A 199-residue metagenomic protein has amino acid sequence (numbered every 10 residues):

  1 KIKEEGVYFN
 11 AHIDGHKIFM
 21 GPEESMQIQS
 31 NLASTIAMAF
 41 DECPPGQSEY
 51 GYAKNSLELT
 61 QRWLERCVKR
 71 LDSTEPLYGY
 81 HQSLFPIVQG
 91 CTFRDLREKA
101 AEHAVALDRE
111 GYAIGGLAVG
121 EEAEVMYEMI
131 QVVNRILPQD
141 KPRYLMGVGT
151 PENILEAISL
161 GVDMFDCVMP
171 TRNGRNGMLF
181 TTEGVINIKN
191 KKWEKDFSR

Functional and structural regions predicted by a protein language model:
K1-L77, I186, N190-E194: Non-catalytic, usually N-terminal nucleic-acid engagement modules in DNA/RNA processing proteins
E58-Q61, R70, T74, G79-S198: Glycine-rich phosphate/ribose-binding loops and adjacent secondary-structure elements that form binding surfaces
